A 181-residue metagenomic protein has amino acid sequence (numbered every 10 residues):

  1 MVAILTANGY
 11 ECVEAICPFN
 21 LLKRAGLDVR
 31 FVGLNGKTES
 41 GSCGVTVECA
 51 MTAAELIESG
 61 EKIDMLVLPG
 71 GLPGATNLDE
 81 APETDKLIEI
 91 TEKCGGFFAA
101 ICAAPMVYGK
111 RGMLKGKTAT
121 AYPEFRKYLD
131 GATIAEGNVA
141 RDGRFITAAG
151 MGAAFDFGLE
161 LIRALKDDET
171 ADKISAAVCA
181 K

Functional and structural regions predicted by a protein language model:
M1-F97, V107-G116, R126-E136, R141-K181: Extended, subdomain-level signal for the structured scaffold at the beginning of enzyme domains
I101-C102: Short, thiol/selenol-centered motifs that function as redox-active sites or metal-ligating centers
A119: Anionic-ligand binding patches
Y122: Catalytic cores of processing enzymes, dominated by hydrolases/peptidases, characterized by acidic/His-rich
